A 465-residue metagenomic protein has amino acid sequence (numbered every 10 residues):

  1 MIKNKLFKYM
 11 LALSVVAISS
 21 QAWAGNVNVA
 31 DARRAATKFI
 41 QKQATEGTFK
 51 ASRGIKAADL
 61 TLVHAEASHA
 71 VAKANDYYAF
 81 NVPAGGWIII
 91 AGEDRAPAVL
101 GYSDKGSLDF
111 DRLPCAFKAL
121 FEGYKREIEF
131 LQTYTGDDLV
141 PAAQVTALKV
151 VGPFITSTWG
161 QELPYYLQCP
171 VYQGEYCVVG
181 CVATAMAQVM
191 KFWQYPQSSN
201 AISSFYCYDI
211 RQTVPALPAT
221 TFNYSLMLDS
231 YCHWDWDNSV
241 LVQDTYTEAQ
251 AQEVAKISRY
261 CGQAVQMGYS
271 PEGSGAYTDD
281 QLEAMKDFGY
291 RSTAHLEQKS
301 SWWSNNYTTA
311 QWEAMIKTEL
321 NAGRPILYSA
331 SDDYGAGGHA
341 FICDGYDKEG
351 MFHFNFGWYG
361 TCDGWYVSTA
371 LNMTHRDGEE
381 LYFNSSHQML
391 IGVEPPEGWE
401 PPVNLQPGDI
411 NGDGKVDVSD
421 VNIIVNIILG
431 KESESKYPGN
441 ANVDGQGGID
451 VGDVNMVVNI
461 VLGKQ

Functional and structural regions predicted by a protein language model:
I2-M10: Bacterial N-terminal signal peptides that target proteins for export
M10-I18: Bacterial N-terminal signal peptides
I18-A24: Sec/Tat signal peptide C-region and signal peptidase I cleavage site
N26-H64, A70-V71, I88-T158, C169 (+3 more regions): Cys-His-centered catalytic/binding microenvironment captured across papain-like cysteine peptidases and homologous
K38-Q43, E93, T184-P196, D287-F288 (+3 more regions): Structured segments of extracytoplasmic/periplasmic soluble domains in secreted or envelope-associated proteins
R53, V63-A84, F288-N355: Active-site-adjacent substructure of cysteine-protease-like catalytic cores
V99-G275: Active-site-adjacent structural segments surrounding the nucleophilic cysteine of cysteine proteases and isopeptidases
W399-Q465: Cellulosome-associated attachment modules in secreted, modular CAZymes
